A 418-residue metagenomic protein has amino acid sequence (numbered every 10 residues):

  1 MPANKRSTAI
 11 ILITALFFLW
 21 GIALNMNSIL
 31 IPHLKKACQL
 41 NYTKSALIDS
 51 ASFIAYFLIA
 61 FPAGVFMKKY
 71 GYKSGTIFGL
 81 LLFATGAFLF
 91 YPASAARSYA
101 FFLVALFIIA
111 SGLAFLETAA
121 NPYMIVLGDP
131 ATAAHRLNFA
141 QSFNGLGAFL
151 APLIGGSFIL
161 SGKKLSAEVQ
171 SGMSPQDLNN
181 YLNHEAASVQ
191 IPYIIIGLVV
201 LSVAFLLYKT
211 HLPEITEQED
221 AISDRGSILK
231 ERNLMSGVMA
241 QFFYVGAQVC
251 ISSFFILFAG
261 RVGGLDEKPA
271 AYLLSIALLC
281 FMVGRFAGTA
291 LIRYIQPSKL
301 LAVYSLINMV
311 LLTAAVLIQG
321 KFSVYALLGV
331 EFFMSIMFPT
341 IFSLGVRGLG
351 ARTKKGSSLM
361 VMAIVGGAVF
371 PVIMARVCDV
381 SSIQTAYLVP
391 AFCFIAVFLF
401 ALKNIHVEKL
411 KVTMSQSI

Functional and structural regions predicted by a protein language model:
T8-C38, A120-N121, I251-A259: Extracytoplasmic
N27-I31, A151-P152, I159-L160, I228-S275: Extracytoplasmic gate region of multi-pass secondary transporters
L47-V65, S275-A287: Central cavity-lining transmembrane alpha-helices of secondary-active solute carriers, predominantly the Major
I59-Y72, I159, G284-Q296, C378: Helix-to-loop junctions at the C-terminal end of transmembrane segments in multipass secondary transporters
L81-A96, L306-Q319: C-terminal ends and interior cores of transmembrane alpha-helices in multi-pass membrane transporters/permeases
Y99-L116, F322-M337: Hydrophobic core of transmembrane alpha-helices in multi-pass small-molecule transporters, especially MFS/SLC-type
F115-D129, S335-G350: Intracellular juxtamembrane helix-capping segments at the cytosolic ends of symmetry-related transmembrane helices
S298-I341: C-terminal transmembrane helical hairpin of 12-TM major facilitator-type secondary transporters
